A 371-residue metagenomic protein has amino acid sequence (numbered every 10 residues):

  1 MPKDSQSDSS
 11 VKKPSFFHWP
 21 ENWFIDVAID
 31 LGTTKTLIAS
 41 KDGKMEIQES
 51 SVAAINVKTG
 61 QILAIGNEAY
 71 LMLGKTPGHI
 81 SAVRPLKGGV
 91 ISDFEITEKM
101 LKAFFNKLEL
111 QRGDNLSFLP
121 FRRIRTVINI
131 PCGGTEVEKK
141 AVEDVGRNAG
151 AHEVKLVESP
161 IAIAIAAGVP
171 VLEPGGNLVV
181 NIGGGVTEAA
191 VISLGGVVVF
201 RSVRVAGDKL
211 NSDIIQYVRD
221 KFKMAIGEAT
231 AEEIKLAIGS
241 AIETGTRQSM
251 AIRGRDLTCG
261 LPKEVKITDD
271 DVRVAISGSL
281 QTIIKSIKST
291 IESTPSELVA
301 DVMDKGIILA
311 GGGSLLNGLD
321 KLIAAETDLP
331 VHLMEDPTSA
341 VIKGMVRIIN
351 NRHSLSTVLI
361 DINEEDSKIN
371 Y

Functional and structural regions predicted by a protein language model:
M1-I182, A190-I307, S314-V341, V346-Y371: Nucleotide/phosphate-binding catalytic cleft detector across ATP-hydrolyzing and phosphate-transferring enzymes
